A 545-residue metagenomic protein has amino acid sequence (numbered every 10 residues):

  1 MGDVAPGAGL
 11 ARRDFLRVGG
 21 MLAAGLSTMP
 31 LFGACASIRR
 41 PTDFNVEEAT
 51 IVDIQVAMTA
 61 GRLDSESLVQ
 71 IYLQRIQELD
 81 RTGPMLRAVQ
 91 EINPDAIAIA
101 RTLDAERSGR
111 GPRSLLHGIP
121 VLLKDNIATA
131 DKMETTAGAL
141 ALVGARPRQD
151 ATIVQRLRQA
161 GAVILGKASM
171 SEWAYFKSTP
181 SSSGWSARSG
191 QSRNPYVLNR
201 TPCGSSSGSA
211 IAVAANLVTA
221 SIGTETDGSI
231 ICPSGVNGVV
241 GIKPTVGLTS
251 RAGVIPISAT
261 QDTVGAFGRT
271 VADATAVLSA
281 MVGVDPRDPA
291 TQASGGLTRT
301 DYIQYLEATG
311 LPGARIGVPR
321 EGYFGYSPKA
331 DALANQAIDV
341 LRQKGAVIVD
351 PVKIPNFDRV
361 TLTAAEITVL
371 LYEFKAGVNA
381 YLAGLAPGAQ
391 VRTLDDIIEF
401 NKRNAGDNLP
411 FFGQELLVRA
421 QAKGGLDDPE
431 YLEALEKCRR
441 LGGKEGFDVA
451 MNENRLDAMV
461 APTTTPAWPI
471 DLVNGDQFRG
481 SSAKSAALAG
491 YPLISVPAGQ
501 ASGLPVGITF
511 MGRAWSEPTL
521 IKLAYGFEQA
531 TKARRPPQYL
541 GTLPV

Functional and structural regions predicted by a protein language model:
M1-D14: N-terminal secretory signal peptides
G2, V18-V143, W173-Y175, Q292-I303 (+4 more regions): Short, well-ordered alpha-helical
D53-A60, A141-A145, D262-R269, F510-M511: Short, well-ordered beta-strand elements within core beta-sheets of diverse protein domains
G61, G118, K124, Q159 (+5 more regions): Glycine-rich, small-residue loops and helix-cap segments that act as flexible hinges at active-site edges
E78, V163, A214-R320, N335-Q343 (+2 more regions): Structural helix-boundary/capping segments
L116-V264, P289-A293, G317-E321, N454 (+2 more regions): Short glycine/serine-rich loop/turn segments
H117-A137, I303-P319, V369-G443, D448 (+1 more regions): Short helix-loop capping/hinge segments that flank enzyme active sites or metal/cofactor-binding pockets
A346-A365: Short connector loops at secondary-structure junctions
